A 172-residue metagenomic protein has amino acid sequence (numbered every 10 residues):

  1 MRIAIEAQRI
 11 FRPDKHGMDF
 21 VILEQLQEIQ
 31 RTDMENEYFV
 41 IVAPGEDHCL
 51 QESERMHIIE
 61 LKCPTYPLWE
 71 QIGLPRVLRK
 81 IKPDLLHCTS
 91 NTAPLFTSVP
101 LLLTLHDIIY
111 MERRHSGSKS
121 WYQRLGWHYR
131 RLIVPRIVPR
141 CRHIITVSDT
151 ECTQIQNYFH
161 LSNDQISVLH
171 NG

Functional and structural regions predicted by a protein language model:
M1-G172: Carbohydrate transferase catalytic cores enriched for Leloir-type hexosyltransferases
